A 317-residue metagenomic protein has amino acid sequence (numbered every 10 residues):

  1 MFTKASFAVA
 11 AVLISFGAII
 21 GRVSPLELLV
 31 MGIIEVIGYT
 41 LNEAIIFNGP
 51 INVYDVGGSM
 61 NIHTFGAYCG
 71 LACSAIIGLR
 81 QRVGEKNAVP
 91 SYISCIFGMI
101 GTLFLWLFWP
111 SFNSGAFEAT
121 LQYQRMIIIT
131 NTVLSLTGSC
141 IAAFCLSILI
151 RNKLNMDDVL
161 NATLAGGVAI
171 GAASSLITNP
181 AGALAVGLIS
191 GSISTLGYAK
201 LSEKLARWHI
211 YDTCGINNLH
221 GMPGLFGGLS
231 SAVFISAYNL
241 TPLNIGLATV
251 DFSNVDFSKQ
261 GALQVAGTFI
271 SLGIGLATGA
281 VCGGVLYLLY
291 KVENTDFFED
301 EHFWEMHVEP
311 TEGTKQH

Functional and structural regions predicted by a protein language model:
M1-H317: Glycine- and aromatic-enriched membrane alpha-helices
